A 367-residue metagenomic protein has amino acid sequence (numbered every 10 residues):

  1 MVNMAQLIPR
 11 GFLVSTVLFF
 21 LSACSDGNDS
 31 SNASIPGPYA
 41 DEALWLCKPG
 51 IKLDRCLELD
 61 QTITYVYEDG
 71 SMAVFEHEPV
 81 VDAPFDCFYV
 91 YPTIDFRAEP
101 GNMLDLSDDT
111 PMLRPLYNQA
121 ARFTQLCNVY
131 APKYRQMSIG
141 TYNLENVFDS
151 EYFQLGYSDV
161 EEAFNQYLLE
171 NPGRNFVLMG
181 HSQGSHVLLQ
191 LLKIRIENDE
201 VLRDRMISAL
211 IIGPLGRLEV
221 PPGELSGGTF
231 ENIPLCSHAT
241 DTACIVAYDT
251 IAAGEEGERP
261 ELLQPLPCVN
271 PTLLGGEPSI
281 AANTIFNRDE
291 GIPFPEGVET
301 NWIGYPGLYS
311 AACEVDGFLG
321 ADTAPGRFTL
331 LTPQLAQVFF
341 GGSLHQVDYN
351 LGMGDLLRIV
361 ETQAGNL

Functional and structural regions predicted by a protein language model:
V2-F12: Bacterial N-terminal signal peptides that target proteins for export
L21-A23: C-terminal motif of bacterial Sec signal peptides marking the signal peptidase cleavage site
S25-G27: Bacterial signal peptide processing site
S30-M72: N-terminal module-boundary/linker segments of secreted carbohydrate-active enzymes
A43, P49-K52, A83, Y89-N175 (+1 more regions): Active-site catalytic motif of lipid deacylating hydrolases and related acyltransferases
V90-T93, K133-M137, H181-S182, I211-L215 (+1 more regions): Active-site-proximal beta-strand/loop segments in catalytic clefts of secreted hydrolases
G156-N171, K193-Q337, S343-V347, G352-M353 (+2 more regions): Surface cap/lid and interfacial helix-loop subdomains adjacent to catalytic sites that gate substrate access
G180-G184, L188: Gly/Ala-rich beta-loop-alpha elbow adjacent to hydrolase catalytic centers
